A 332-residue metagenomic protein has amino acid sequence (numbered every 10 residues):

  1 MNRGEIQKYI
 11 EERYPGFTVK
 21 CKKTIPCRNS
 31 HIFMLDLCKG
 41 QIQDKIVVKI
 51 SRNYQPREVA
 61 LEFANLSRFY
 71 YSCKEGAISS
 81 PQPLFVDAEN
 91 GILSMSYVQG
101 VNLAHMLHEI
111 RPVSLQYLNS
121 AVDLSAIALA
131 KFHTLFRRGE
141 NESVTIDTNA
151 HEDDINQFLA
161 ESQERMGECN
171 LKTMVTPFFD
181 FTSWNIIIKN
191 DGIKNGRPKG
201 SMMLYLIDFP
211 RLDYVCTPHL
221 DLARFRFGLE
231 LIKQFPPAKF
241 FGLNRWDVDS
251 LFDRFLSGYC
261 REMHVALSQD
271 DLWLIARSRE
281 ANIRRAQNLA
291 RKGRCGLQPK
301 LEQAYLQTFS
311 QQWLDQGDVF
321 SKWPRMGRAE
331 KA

Functional and structural regions predicted by a protein language model:
N2-F17, T134-Y205, Q316-D318, G327: An alpha-helical support segment within catalytic cores of ATP-dependent transferases
N29-L61: ATP-binding glycine-rich loop module of kinase domains
K49-E89, R111-A128: A conserved alpha-helical element in kinase catalytic cores
S72, V101-V144, L159: Conserved kinase catalytic-core helix
N90-N102: Conserved short submotifs of the Hanks-type protein kinase catalytic core that shape the nucleotide-binding pocket
I207-D213: Activation of the activation-loop gatekeeper triad in protein kinase-fold domains
L220-M263, R279-L297: Active-site activation/catalytic loop segments of kinase-like enzymes and analogous catalytic loops in related
R261-L267, R277-A332: ATP/Mg2+ or Mg2+-diphosphate-binding catalytic cores that bind nucleotide phosphates or diphosphates via glycine-rich
